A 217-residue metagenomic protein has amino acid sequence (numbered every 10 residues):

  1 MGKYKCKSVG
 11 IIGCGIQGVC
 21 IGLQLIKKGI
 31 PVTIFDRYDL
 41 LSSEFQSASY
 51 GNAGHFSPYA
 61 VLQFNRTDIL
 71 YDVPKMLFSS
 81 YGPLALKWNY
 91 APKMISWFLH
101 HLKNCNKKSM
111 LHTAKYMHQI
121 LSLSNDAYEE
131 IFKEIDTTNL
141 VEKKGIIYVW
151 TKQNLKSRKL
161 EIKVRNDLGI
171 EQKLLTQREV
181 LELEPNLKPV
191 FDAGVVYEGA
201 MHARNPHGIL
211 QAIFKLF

Functional and structural regions predicted by a protein language model:
G2-K3: Glycine-rich helix-loop-beta junction characteristic of Rossmann-like nucleotide cofactor-binding loops
C6-I34: N-terminal Rossmann-like FAD-binding beta1-loop-alpha1 element of flavoenzymes
C20, Q24, H55, V164: Hydrophobic/aromatic ligand-binding patch that stacks against planar heteroaromatic rings of cofactors or nucleotides
Q24-K28, E134, L216: Active-site catalytic microenvironments for nucleophilic, acid-base chemistry
K27-Y50: Glycine-rich FAD pyrophosphate-binding loop
D39, Q63, Q153-N154: Short, glycine/serine-rich, charged loops/turns that create anion-binding and catalytic segments at active sites
Q46-Q119, N139: Glycine-rich active-site loop/strand segments that organize a redox cofactor
I95-K215: Rossmann-like flavin
